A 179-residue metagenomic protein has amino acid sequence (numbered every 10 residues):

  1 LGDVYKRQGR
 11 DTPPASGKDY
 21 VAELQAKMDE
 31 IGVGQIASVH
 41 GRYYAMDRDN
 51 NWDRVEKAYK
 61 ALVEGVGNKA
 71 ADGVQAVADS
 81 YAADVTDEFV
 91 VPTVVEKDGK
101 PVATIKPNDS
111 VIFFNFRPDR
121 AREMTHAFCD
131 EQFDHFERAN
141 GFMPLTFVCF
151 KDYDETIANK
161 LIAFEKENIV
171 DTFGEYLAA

Functional and structural regions predicted by a protein language model:
L1-Y5: Short, small-residue-biased leader/transition segments that mark boundaries at the very start of proteins
K6, V39, F114-F116, V148-F150: Generic beta-strand/beta-sheet core signal
K6-D11, R42, Y153: Acidic, glycine-rich active-site loops and adjacent beta-strand->loop/helix elements that engage anionic groups
T12-K100, T104-K106, I112, D119-H135 (+1 more regions): Long, well-ordered, tryptophan-enriched scaffold segments
P118-A179: Flexible beta->alpha loop and helix N-cap segments adjacent to enzyme active/binding sites
